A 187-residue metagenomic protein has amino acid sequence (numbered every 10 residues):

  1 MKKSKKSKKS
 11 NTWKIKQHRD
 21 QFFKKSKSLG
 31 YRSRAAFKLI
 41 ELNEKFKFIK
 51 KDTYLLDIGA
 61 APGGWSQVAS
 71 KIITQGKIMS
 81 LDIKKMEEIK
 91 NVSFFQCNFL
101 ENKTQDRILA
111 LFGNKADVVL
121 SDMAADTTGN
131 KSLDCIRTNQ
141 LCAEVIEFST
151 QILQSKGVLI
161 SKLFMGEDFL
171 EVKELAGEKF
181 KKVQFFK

Functional and structural regions predicted by a protein language model:
M1-K51: Class I SAM-dependent methyltransferase Rossmann-like catalytic core, especially the SAM/SAH-binding loop
K50, I73-T74, L153-Q154: Helix-to-beta-strand junctions that scaffold the AdoMet/dcAdoMet cofactor pocket in Class I SAM-dependent enzymes
K51-A61: Conserved class I S-adenosyl-L-methionine
T53, G76, G157: Glycine-centered, small-residue-biased loops immediately flanking beta-strands in adenine/cofactor-binding cores
L56, I89-V92, T104, V119 (+1 more regions): C-terminal substrate-binding/active-site "lid" region of AdoMet-derived donor-dependent transferases
P62-T74: Conserved SAM-binding loop of SAM-dependent methyltransferases across substrates and taxa, primarily the Class I
I78-S80: Short beta-strand "acidic-cap" motif of Rossmann-like dinucleotide-binding folds
I83-T128: S-adenosyl-L-methionine
